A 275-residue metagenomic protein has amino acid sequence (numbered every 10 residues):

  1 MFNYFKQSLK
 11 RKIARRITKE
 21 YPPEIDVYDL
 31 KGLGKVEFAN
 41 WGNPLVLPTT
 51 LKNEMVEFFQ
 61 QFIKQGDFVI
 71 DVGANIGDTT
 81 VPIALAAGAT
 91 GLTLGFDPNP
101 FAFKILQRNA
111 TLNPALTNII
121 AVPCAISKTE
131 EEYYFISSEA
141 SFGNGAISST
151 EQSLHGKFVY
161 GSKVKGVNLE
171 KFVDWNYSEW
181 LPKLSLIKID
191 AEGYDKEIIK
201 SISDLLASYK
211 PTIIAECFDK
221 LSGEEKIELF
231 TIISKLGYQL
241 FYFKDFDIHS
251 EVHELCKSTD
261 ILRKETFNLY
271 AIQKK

Functional and structural regions predicted by a protein language model:
M1-A115, G156-Y160, D174-W180, Y242-K275: S-adenosyl-L-methionine
P48-F68, N118, S148-Y209, L221-E224: Short internal loop-to-helix segment that lines adenine-nucleotide cofactor pockets
A74-I76, P100, I126-K128, A191-G193 (+1 more regions): Short, glycine/acidic-enriched loop or turn micro-motifs at the edges of active sites
T80, F103, T129, D195-K196: Short, well-ordered alpha-helical microsegments
I83, L106, F135, I198-I202: Hydrophobic packing residues within well-ordered alpha-helices of enzyme cores
Q107-K171: S-adenosyl-L-methionine
F172-K275: Conserved acidic-Pro-Pro-aromatic motif
